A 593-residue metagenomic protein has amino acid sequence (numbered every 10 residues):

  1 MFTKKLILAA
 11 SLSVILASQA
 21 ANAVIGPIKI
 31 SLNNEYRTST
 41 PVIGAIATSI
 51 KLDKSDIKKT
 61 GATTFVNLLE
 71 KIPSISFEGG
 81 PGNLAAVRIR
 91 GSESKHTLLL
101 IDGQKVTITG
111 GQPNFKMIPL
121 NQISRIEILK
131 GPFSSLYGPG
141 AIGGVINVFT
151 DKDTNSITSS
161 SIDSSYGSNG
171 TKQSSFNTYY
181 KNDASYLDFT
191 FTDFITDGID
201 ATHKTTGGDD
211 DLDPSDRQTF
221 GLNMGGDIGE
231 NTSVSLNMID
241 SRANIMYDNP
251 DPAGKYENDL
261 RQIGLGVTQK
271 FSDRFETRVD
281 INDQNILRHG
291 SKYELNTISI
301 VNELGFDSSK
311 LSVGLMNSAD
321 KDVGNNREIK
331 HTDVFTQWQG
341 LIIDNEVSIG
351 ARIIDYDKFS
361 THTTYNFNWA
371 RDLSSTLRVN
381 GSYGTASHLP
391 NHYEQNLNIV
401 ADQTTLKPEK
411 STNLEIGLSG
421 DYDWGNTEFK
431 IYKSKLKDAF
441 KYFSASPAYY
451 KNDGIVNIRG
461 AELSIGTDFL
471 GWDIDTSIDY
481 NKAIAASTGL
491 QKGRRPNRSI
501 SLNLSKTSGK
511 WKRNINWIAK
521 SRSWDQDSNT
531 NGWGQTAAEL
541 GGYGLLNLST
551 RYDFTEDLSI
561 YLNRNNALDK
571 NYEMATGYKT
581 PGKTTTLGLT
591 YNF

Functional and structural regions predicted by a protein language model:
A21-K58: Short, acidic, small-residue-rich periplasmic hinge/interaction motif at the N-terminus of Gram-negative outer-membrane
V66-Q104: Extracytoplasmic beta-strand/coil segments of soluble accessory domains associated with Gram-negative outer-membrane
L69, I126-I128, I146-V148: Non-catalytic regulatory/gating segments with a bias toward low-complexity or hydrophobic composition
T97, P252-I263, V267-K270, K292-E294 (+8 more regions): Outer-membrane beta-barrel signature, preferentially recognizing the C-terminal barrel domain of Gram-negative
Q104-P132: Short acidic/polar hinge/loop motifs at secondary-structure boundaries that mediate gating or recognition
N147, T154-I157, D163-S165, N177-N258: Periplasmic-side early beta-strands and strand-to-turn transitions of outer-membrane beta-barrels
G225-A243, E257-L373, R378, G420 (+3 more regions): Face-selective signature of the C-terminal outer-membrane beta-barrel domain
S308, L341-E346, Y432-K435, N452-S528 (+4 more regions): Gram-negative outer-membrane beta-barrel transporters
